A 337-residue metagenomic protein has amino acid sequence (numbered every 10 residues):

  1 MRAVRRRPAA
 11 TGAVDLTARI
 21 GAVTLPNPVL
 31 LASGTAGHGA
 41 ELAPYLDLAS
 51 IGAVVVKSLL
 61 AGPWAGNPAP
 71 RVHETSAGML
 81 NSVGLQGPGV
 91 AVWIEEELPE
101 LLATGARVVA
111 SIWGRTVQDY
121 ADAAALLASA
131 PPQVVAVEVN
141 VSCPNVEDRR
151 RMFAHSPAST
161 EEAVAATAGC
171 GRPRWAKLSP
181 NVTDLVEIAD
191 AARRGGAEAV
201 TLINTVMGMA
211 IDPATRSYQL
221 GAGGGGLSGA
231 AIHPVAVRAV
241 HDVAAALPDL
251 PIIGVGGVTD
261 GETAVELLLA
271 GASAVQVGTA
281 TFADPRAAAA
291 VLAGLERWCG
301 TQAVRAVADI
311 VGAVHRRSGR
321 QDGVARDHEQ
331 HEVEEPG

Functional and structural regions predicted by a protein language model:
M1-G12, L227-L250, T259-G337: Alpha/beta catalytic cores of nucleotide-metabolism and tRNA/nucleoside-modifying enzymes
R2-V108, W113-R115: N-terminal capping/small domains of soluble enzymes
T24-L30, G105-V109, G169-S179, A246-V255: Short beta-strand/loop segments at the ligand-binding rim of alpha/beta enzyme cores
L31, V54, W93, A110 (+6 more regions): Conserved, mostly hydrophobic/aromatic
A36, S111-G114, L178-D184, H233 (+1 more regions): Glycine-rich beta-to-alpha transition loops that act as phosphate-gripper elements at the mouths of alpha/beta enzyme
E41-L42, D122-L126, T183-R194, A245 (+1 more regions): Catalytic cores of alpha/beta
M79, C143-A158, I188-L250: Glycine/Thr-rich beta-alpha phosphate-binding loop at enzyme active sites
V90-E95, P99-T104, P157-R174, L220-L250 (+2 more regions): Alpha-helix-loop-beta-strand connector modules within alpha/beta enzyme cores
